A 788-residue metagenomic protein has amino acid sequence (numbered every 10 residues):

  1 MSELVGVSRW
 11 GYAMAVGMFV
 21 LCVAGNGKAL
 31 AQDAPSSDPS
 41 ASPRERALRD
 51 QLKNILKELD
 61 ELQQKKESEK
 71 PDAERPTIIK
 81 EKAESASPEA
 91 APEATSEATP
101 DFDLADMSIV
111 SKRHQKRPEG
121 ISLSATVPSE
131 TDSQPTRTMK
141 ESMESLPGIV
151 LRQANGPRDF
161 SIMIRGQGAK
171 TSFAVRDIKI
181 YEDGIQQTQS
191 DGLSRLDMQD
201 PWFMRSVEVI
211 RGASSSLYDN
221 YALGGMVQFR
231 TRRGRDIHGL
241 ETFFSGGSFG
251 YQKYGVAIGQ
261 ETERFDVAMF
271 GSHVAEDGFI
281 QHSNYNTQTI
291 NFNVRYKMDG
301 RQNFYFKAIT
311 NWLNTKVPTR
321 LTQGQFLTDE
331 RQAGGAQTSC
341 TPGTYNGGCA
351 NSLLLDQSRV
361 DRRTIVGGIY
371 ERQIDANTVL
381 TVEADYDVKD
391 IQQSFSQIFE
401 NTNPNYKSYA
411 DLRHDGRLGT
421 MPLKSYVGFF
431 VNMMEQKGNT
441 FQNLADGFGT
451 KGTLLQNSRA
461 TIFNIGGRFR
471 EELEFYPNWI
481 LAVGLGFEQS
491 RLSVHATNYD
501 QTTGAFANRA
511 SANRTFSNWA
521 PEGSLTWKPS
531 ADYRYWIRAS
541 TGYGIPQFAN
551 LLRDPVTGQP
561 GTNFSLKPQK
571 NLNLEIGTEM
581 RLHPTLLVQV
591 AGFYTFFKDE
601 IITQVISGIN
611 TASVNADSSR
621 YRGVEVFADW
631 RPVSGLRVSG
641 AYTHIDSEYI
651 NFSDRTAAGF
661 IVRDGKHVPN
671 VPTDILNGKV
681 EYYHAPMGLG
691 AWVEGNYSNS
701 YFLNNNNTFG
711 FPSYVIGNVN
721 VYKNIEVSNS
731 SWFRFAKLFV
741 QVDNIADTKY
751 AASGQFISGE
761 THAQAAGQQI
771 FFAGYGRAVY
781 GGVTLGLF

Functional and structural regions predicted by a protein language model:
Q32, Y543, P686, Y697-F702 (+1 more regions): C-terminal beta-signal and adjacent terminal beta-strands/loops of Gram-negative outer-membrane beta-barrel proteins
E81, P88-E93, T99-K140, D159-M163 (+1 more regions): N-terminal periplasmic "start-of-domain" segments of outer-membrane beta-barrel proteins
K82, T95, L481, Q489 (+4 more regions): Gram-negative outer-membrane beta-barrel transporters
K112, K140-I185: Extracytoplasmic beta-strand/coil segments of soluble accessory domains associated with Gram-negative outer-membrane
I185-R211: Short acidic/polar hinge/loop motifs at secondary-structure boundaries that mediate gating or recognition
G239, G246-A275, I280-T319, Q357-Q373 (+5 more regions): Transmembrane beta-barrel wall of Gram-negative outer-membrane proteins
Q260, F265, V379-D385, I391 (+3 more regions): Membrane-embedded beta-barrel scaffold of Gram-negative outer-membrane proteins
L418-M434, R459-F597, E681: Structural signature of Gram-negative outer-membrane beta-barrels, strongest in the C-terminal barrel of TonB-dependent
